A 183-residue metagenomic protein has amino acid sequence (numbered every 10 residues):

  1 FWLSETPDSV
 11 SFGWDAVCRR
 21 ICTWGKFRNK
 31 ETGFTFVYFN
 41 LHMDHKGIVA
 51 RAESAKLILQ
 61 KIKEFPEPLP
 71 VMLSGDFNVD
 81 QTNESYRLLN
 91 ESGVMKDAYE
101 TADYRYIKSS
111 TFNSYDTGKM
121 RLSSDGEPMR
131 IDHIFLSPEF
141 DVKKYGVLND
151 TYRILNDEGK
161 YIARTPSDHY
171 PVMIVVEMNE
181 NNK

Functional and structural regions predicted by a protein language model:
F1-T35: Structured beta-strand-rich core segments of catalytic domains in phosphoester-bond hydrolases
C22-K26, N40, H133-I134, P171-M173: Conserved hydrophobic/aromatic beta-strand scaffold that supports enzyme active sites
R28, L57-E64: A generic secondary-structure signal
K30, M43-K46, N179-N181: Short coil/turn motifs at secondary-structure junctions
Y38, V71-L73: Hydrophobic/aromatic residues located in beta-strands of well-ordered beta-sheets within soluble catalytic
L41-H45, R51-S54, I58: Hydrophobic, aromatic-enriched interface-forming segments
L41-M43, G75-F77, Y170: Active-site metal-binding loops of divalent metal-dependent hydrolases
V49, E53, I62-V71, V79-K183: Metal-dependent phosphoester-hydrolase catalytic domains
